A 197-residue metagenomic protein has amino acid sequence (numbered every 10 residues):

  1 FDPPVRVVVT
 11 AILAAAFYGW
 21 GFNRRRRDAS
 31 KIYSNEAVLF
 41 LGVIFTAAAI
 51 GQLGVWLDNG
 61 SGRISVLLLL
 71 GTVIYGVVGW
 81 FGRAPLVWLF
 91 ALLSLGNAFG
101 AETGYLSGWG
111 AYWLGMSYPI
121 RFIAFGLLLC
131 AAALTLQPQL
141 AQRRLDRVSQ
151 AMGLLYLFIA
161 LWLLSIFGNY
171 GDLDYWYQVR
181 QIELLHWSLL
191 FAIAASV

Functional and structural regions predicted by a protein language model:
F1-V197: Alpha-helical multi-pass membrane segments and their bilayer interfacial helix-loop junctions
